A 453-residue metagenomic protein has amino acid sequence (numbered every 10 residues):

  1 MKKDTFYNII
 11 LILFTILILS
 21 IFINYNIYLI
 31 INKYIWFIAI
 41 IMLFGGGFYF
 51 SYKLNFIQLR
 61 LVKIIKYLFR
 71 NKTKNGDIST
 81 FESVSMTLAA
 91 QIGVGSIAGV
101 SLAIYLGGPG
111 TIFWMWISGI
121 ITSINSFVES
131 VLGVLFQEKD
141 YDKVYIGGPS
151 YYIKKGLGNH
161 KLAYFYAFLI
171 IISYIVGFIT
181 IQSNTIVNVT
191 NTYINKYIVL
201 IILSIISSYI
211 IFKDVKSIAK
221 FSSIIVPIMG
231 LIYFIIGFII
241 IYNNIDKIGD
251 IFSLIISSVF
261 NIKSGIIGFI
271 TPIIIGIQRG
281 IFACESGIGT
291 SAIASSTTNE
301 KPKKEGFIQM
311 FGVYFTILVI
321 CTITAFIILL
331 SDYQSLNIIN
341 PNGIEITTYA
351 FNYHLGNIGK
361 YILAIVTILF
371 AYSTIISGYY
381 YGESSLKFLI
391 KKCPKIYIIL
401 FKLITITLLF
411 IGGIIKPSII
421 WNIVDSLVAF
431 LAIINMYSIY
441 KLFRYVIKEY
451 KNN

Functional and structural regions predicted by a protein language model:
M1-V94, I104-G110, S438-N453: N-terminal alpha-helical transmembrane segments of multi-pass membrane transport and channel/translocase proteins
Y7-L11, I35, A39-K63, N184-T190 (+4 more regions): Membrane-interface loop-to-helix entry segments
Y7-T15, I40-F44, A163-I171, T192-K213 (+3 more regions): Transmembrane alpha-helical segments of multi-pass small-molecule transport proteins
I21-Y28, K53-Q58, S96-V100, Y174-V187 (+5 more regions): Transmembrane helix-loop junctions in multi-pass membrane proteins
Y49-F50, L88-A89, S118-Y145, P149-I211 (+2 more regions): Helix-loop-helix module between adjacent transmembrane segments
F56-S79, L102-I104, G108, I124-L157 (+3 more regions): Flexible loop linkers connecting adjacent transmembrane helices in multi-pass alpha-helical membrane transporters
N75-L106, L132-F136, Y141-S150, K154 (+2 more regions): Alpha-helical membrane segments and immediately flanking helix-loop junctions that form or couple to the substrate/ion
V128-K139, I236-L254, S296-T298, G306 (+1 more regions): Extracellular/periplasmic helix-exit of transmembrane alpha-helices
